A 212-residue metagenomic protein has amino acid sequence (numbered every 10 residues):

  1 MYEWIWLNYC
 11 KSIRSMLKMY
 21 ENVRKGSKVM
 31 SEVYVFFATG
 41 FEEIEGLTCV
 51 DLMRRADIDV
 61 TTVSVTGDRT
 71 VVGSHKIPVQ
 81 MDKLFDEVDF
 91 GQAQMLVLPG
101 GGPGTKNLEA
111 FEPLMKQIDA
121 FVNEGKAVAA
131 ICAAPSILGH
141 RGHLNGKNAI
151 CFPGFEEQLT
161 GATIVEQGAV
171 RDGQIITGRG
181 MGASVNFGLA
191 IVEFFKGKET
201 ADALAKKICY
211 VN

Functional and structural regions predicted by a protein language model:
W4-W6: Tryptophan (W) side chains
C10-V29: Short, Lys/Arg-enriched N-terminal segments with co-localized hydrophobic residues within the first ~10-30 amino acids
E32-V35, F41, R55-S64, M81-N212: Active-site-adjacent pocket-lining segments in enzyme domains
F41-E45, T70: Short N-terminal binding/cap micro-motifs at the start of the first secondary-structure element
L47, S64-G67: Short glycine/proline-centered loop/turn elements that form peptide/ligand docking sites
T48-R55: Short, solvent-exposed amphipathic alpha-helices that sit in or adjacent to ligand/effector-binding or catalytic
R69-G73, G168-R171: Short acidic-hydrophobic surface loop/beta-edge motif
T70-D82: A cross-family phosphate/adenosyl-ligand binding-site feature
